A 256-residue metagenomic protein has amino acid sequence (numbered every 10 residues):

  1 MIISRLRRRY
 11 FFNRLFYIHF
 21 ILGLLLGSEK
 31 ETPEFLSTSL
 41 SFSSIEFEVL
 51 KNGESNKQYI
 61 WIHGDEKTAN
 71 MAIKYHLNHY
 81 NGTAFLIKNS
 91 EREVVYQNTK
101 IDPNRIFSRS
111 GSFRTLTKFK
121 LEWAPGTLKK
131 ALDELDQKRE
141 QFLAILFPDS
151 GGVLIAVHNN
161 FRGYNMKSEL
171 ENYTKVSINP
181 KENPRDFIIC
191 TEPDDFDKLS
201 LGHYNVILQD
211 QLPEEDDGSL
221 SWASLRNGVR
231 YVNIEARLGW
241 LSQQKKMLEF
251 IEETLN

Functional and structural regions predicted by a protein language model:
M1-I2: N-terminal hydrophobic targeting signals that begin at the initiator methionine
R5-L6, F11-R14, S28-N256: Structured catalytic-domain cores with a bias toward divalent-metal coordination
L15-L24: Bacterial N-terminal signal peptides
